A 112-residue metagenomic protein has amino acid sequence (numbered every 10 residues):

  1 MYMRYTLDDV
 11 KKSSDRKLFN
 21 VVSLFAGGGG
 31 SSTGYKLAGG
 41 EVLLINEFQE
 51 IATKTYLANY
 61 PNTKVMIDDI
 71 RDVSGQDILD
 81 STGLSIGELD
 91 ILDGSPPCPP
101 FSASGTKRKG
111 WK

Functional and structural regions predicted by a protein language model:
M1-K112: Conserved active-site and SAM-binding loop architecture of S-adenosyl-L-methionine-dependent nucleic-acid
